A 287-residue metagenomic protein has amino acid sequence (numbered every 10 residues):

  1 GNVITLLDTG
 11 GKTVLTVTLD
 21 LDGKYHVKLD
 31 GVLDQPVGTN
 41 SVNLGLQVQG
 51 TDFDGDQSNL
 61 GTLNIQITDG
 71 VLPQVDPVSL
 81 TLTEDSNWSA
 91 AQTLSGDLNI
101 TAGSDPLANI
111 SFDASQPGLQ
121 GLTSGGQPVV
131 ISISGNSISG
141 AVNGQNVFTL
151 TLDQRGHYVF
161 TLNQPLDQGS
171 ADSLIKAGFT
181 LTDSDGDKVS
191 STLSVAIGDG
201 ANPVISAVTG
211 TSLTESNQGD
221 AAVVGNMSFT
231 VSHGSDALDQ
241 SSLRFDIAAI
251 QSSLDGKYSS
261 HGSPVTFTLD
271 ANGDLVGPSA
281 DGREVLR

Functional and structural regions predicted by a protein language model:
G1-R287: Acidic/polar, solvent-exposed loop/turn segments
